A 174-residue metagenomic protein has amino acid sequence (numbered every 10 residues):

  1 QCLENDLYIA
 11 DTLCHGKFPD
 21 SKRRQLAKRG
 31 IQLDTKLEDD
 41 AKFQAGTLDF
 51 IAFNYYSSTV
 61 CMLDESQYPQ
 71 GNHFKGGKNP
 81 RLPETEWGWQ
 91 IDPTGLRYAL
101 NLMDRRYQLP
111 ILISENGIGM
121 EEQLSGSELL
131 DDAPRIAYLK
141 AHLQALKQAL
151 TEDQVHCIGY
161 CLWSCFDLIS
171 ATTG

Functional and structural regions predicted by a protein language model:
Q1-G174: Active-site region of glycoside hydrolase catalytic domains
